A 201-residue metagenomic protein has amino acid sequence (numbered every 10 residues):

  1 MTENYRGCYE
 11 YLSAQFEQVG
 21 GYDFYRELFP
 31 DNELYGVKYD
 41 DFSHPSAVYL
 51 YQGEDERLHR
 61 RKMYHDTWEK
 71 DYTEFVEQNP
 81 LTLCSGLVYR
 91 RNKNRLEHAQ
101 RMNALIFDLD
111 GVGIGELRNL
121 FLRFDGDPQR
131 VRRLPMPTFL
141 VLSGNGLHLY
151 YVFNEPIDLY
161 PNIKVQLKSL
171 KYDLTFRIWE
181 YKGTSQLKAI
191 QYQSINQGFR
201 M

Functional and structural regions predicted by a protein language model:
M1-A104, G115, G126: DNA replication initiation on ssDNA origins
Y72, V76, F121-R133, L170-K182: Hydrophobic, Leu/Ile/Phe/Ala-enriched alpha-helical segments that form helix-helix packing faces
L87-E97, L122-L142, Q186-Q191: Catalytic micro-motifs at enzyme active sites that drive phosphoryl/nucleotidyl and oxygen chemistry
K93-G115, I157, P161-M201: DNA replication initiation modules
V141-Y151: Short, conserved phosphate-binding/catalytic loop or strand-edge motifs used in phosphoryl-/nucleotidyl-transfer
